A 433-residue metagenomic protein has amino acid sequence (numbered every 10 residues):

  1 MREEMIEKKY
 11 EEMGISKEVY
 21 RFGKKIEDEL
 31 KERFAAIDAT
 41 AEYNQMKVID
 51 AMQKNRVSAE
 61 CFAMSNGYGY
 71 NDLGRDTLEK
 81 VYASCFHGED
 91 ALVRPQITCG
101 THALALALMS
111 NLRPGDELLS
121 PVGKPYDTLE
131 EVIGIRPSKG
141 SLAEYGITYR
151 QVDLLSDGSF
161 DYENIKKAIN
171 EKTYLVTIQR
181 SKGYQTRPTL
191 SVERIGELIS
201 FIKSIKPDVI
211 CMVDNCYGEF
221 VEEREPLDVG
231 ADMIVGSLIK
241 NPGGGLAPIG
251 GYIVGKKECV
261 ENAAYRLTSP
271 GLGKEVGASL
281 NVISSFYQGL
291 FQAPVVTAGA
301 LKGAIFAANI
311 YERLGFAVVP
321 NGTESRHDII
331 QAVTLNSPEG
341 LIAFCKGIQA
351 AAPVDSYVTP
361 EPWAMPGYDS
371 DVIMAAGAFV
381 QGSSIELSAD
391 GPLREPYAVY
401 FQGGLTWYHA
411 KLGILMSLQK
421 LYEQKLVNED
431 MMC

Functional and structural regions predicted by a protein language model:
R2-E27, K31, D38, V48-K54 (+8 more regions): Conserved PLP-enzyme active-site core in the AAT-like
C61, S65-N66, L92-P95, I329-T334: Short glycine-rich or small-residue beta-strand-to-loop segments that form or flank ligand, phosphate, metal/Fe-S
N66-G74: N-terminal small-domain helix-loop-helix segment of the aminotransferase-like
C85-G88: Flexible linker/loop signature enriched in Pro/Ser/Thr and Pro/Gly
E312-M432: Conserved C-terminal alpha-helix-loop-beta "cap" of PLP-dependent enzymes that closes/shapes the active-site mouth
